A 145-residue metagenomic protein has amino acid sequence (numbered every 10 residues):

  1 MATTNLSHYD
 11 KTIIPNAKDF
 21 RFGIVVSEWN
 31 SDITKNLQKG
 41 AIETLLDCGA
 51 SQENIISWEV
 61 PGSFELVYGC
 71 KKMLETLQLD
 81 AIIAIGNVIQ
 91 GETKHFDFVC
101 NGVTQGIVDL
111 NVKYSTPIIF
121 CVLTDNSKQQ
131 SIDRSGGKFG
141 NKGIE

Functional and structural regions predicted by a protein language model:
M1-R21, K138-K142: N-terminal presequence-like segments and the immediate start of the first folded domain
T12-V60: Glycine-rich phosphate/diphosphate-binding loop of Rossmann-like nucleotide-binding domains
I13-K18, T76, L110-Y114: Solvent-exposed alpha-helices and their adjacent loops that cap or buttress functional pockets in soluble metabolic
G23, I56, E65, D80-I82 (+1 more regions): Structural motif
W29, N87-V88, L123-S127: Short, ordered loop/turn segments at secondary-structure junctions
G40, L46-A50, N54-L77, K94 (+1 more regions): Amphipathic alpha-helical hairpins
E65-I107: Glycine-rich phosphate-binding loop
F96-D97, N101-E145: C-terminal binding/interaction regions
